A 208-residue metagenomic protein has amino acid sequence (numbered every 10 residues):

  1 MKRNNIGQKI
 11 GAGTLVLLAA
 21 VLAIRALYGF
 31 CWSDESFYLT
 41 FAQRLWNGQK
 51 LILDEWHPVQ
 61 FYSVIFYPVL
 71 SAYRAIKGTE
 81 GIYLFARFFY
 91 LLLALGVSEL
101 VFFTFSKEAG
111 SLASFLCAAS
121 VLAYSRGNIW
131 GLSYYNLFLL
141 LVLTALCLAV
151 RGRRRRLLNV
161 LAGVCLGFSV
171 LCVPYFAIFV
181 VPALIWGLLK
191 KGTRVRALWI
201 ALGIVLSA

Functional and structural regions predicted by a protein language model:
M1-L22: Start-transfer (signal-anchor) and selected internal transmembrane alpha helices of multi-pass inner/ER membrane
A12-L18, G192-A208: Hydrophobic alpha-helical membrane-interfacial segments at the cytosolic entry of transmembrane helices
L27-Q43, K50-V69, I76-G81: Extracytoplasmic catalytic/substrate-binding loops of multi-pass membrane glycan-assembly enzymes
F88-E108, T144: Transmembrane-helix motifs of polytopic, lipid-linked glycan transferases
K107-A109, V142-L161, S169, K191: Membrane-interface transmembrane helices that cradle and orient dolichyl/undecaprenyl
S114-Y124: Transmembrane and membrane-interface helices of multi-pass, inner-membrane envelope-modifying transferases
L122, R126, L148, L157-P174 (+2 more regions): Membrane-interface alpha helices of multi-pass inner-membrane proteins
I129-F138: Short acidic/glycine- and proline-prone juxtamembrane loop motifs at membrane-interface regions of multi-pass membrane
